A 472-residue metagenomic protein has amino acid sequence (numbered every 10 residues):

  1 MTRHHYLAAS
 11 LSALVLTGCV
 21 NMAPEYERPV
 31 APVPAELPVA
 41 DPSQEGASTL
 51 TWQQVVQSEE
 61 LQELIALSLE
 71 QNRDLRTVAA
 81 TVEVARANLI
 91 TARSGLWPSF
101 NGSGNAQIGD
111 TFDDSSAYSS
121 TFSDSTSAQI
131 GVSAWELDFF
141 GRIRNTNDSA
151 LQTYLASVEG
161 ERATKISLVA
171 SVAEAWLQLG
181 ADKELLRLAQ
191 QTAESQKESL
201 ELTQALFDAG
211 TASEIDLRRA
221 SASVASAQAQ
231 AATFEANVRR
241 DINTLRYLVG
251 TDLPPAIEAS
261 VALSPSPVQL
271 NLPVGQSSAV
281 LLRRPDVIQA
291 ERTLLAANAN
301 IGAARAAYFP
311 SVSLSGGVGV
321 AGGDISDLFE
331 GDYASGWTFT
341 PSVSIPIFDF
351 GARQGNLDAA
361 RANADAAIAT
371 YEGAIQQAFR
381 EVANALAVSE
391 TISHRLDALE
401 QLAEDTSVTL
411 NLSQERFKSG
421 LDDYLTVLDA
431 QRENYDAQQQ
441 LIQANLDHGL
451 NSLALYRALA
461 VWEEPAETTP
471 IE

Functional and structural regions predicted by a protein language model:
T2-E70, L151, E235-L282, D324-I325 (+2 more regions): Terminal intrinsically disordered/low-complexity segments used for targeting and assembly
V20, I143, E159-Q276, V388 (+2 more regions): Periplasmic alpha-helical coiled-coil/stalk elements that build and connect Gram-negative outer-membrane
N21, L61-E63, V84, S125-S127 (+3 more regions): Transmembrane beta-barrel architecture of outer-membrane proteins
D41-S43, A47-V56, N105-V132, P255-P273 (+3 more regions): Small/polar, glycine/serine/threonine/aspartate-rich low-complexity segments that form flexible
S58, Q71-D74, E136, K183 (+3 more regions): Short loop-to-helix capping motifs
R76-T77, R93-S94, L137-K165, I215 (+7 more regions): Sec/SRP-type N-terminal targeting helices
K197-E198, S226-A256, A304, I392 (+1 more regions): Short segments within alpha-helical structural elements
